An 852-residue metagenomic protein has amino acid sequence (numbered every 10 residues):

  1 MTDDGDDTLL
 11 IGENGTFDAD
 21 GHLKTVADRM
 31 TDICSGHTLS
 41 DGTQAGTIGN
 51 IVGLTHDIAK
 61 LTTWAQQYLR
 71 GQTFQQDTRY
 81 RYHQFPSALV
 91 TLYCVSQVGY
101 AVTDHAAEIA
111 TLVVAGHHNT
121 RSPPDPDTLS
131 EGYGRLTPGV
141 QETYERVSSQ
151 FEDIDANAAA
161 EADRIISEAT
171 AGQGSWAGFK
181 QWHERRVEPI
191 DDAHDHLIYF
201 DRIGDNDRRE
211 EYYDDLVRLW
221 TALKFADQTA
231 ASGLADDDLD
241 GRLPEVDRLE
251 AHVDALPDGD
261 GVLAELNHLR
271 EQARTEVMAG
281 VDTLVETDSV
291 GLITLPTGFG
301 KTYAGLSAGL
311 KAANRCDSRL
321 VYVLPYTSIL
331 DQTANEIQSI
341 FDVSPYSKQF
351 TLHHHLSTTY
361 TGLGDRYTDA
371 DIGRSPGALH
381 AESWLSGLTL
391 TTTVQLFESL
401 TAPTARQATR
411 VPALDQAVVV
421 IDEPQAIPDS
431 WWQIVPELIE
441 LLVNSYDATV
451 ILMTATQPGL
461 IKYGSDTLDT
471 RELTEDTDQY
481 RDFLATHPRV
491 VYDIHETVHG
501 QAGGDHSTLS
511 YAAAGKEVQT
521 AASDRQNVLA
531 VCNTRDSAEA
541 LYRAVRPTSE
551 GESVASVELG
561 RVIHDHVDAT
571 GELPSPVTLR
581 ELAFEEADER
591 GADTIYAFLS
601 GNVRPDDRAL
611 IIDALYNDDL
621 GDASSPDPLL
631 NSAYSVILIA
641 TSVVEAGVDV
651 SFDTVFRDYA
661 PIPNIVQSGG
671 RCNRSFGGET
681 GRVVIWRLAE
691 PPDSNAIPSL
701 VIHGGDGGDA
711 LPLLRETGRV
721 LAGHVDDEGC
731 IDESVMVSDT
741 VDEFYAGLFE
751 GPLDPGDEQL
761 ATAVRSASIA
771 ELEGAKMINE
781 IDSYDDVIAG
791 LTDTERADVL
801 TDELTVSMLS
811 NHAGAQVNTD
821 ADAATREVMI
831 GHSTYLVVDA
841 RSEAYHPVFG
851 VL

Functional and structural regions predicted by a protein language model:
M1-D77: Acidic/His-rich, divalent-metal-binding segments that scaffold phosphate/diphosphate chemistry
T103-D258: N-terminal accessory nucleic-acid engagement/regulatory domains that precede and modulate ATP-driven motor cores
L284-G309: Walker A/P-loop
D317-D342, Q349-T361, G459, R535: Conserved Walker A/P-loop ATP-binding site and its immediately adjacent core in helicase/helicase-like ATPase domains
V343-T404: Inter-Walker segment of RecA-like/P-loop motor cores
Q407-A485: Post-DEXD/H (motif II) to motif III coupling segment of the RecA-like Helicase ATP-binding lobe
V443, A512-S523, D536, A540-R543 (+6 more regions): C-terminal helicase lobe and adjacent C-terminal extensions/tails of nucleic-acid helicase motors
T456-S523: Interdomain hinge/linker at the junction between the two RecA-like core domains of SF2 helicases
